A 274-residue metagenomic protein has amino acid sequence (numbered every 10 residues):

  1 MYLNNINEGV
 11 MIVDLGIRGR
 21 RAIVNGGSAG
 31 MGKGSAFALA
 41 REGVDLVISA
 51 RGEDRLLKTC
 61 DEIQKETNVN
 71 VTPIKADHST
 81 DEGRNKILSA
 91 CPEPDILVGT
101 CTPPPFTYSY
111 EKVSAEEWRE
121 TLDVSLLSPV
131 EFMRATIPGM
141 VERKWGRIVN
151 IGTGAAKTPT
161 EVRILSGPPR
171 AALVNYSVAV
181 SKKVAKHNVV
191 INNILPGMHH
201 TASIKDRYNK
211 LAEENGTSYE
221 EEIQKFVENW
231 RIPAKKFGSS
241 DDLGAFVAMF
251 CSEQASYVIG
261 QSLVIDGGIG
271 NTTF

Functional and structural regions predicted by a protein language model:
Y2-V13, T107, T158, K236 (+2 more regions): Short C-terminal tail/terminal secondary-structure segment of NAD(P)H-dependent dehydrogenase/reductase domains
R21, S28-G30: Conserved glycine-rich cofactor-binding loop
R84, Y108-Y110, S114-L122, E228: Substrate-binding pocket helix/loop in short-chain dehydrogenase/reductase
M133-R134, V178: A short, exposed helix-loop element centered on a Lys and neighboring polar residues
P138, K182-K183, S256: Alpha-helical segment proximal to the catalytic Tyr-Lys
V149-A172, S177-K186, G197-H199: Catalytic loop of short-chain dehydrogenase/reductase
A185, V190, V258-G260: Short, small/polar-rich loop/turn modules that mediate ligand/substrate recognition or access, typified
